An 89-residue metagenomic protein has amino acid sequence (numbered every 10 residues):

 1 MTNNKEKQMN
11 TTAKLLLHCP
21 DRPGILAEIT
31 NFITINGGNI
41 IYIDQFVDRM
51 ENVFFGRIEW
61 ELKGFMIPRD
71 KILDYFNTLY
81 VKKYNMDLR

Functional and structural regions predicted by a protein language model:
T2-R89: A conserved regulatory-domain signal marking ACT and ACT-like small-molecule sensing domains and adjacent regulatory
